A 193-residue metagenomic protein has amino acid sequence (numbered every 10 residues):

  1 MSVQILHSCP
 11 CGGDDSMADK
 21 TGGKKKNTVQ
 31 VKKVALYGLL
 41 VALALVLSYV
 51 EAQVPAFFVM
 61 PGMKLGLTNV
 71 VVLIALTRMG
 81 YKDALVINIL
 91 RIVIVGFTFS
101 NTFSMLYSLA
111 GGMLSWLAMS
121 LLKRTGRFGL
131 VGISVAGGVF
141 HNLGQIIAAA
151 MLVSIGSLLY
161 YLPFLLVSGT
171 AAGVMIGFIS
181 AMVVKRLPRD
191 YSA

Functional and structural regions predicted by a protein language model:
M1-M17: N-terminal amphipathic/basic-hydrophobic helices that include classical n-h-c signal peptides and signal-anchor
A18-A75: Hydrophobic transmembrane alpha-helices
D19, K25, A35, L39 (+3 more regions): Short helix-perturbing small/polar motifs within transmembrane alpha-helices
V29-L40, L65, N69, A84 (+5 more regions): Residue-level signature of transmembrane alpha-helical entry/exit and packing/kink sites in multi-pass membrane
A44-S48, R91, S115, M119 (+5 more regions): Alpha-helical transmembrane segments of multipass membrane proteins
S48-L65, L90-M119, L130, L152-S157 (+1 more regions): Interfacial aromatic-anchored transmembrane helix boundaries in multi-pass membrane proteins
L67-Y81, A118-K123: Generic transmembrane alpha-helix motif of multi-pass integral membrane proteins
N101, M105-L106, R124-A193: Membrane-embedded alpha-helical hairpins and interfacial helices in multi-pass inner-membrane proteins
